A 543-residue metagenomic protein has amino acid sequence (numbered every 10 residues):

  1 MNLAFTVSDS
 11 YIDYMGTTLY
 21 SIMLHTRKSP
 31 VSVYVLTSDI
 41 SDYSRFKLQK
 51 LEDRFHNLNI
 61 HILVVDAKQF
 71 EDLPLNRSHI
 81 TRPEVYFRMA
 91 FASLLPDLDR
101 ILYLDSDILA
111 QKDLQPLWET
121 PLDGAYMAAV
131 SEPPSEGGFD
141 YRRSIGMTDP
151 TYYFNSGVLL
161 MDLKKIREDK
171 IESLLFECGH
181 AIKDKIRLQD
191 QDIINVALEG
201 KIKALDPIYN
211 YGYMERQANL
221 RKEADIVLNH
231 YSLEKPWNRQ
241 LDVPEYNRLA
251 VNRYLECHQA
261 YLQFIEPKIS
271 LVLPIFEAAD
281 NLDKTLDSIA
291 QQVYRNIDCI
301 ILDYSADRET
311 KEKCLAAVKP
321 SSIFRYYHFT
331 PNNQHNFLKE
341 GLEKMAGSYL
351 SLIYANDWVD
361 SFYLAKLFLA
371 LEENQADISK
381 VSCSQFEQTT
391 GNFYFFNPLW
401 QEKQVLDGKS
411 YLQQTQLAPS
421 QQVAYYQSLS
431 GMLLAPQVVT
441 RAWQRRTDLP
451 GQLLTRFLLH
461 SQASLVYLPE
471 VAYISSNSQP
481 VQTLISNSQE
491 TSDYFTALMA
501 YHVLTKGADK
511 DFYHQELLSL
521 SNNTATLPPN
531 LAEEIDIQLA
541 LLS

Functional and structural regions predicted by a protein language model:
M1-V7, Y14-T17, S156, M161-E266: A glycosyltransferase accessory/donor-loop signature
S21-S29, D287-N296: Short, acidic, metal-binding catalytic loop of nucleotide-sugar glycosyltransferases
D39-Y43, D303-E312: A conserved acidic beta->alpha catalytic loop
E52-F91, S322-L338: Active-site-proximal specificity loops/subdomain of glycosyltransferases
I101, L350: Short aromatic/hydrophobic "clamp" motif used to bind/position activated sugar donors
L122-Y126, F362-P398: Conserved donor NDP-sugar-binding/catalytic core segment of glycosyltransferases
E215, N219, W237-E266, E277 (+3 more regions): C-terminal subregions of glycosyltransferases and related glycan-biosynthesis enzymes
G408-N487: Conserved nucleotide-sugar donor-binding catalytic segment
